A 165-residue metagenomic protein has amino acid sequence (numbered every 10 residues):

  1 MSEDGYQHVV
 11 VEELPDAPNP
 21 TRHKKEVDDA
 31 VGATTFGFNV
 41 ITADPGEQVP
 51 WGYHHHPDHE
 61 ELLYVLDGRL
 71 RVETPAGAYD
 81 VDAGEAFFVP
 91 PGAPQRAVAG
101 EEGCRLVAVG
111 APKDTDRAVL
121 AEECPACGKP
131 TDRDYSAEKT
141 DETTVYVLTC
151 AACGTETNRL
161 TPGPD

Functional and structural regions predicted by a protein language model:
M1-G37, Y146-D165: A short, N-terminal "cap"/entry segment at the start of jelly-roll beta-barrel domains of the cupin/DSBH fold
H23-K25, V40-H56: Conserved short histidine dyad/triad with adjacent acidic residue
A33, D44-Q48, R69: Short, charged/polar surface micro-motifs in flexible loops or helix N-caps
I41-A43, H55-T74: Short, conserved beta-strand element in jelly-roll/cupin
P75-P94: Short acidic-glycine-tyrosine-enriched beta hairpin
A93-R96, K113: Short, charged beta-turn/beta-strand-edge "cap" motif at the junction between a beta-strand and an adjacent loop
E101-D165: Cys/His-clustered metal-coordination modules, chiefly Zn-binding fingers
